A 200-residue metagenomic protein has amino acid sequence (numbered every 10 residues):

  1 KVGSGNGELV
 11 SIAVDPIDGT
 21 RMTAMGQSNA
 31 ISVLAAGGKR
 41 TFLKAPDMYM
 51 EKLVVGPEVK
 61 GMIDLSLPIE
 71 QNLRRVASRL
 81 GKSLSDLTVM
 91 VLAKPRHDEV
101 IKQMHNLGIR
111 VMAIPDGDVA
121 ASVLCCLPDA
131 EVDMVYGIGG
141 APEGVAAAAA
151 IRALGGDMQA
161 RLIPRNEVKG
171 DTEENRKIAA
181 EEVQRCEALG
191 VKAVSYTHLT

Functional and structural regions predicted by a protein language model:
K1-A13, Q71-R74, S78, H105 (+1 more regions): N-terminal subdomain of lithium-sensitive/metallo-dependent phosphomonoesterases centered on the IMPase/IPPase/PAP
K1-G37: Flexible, acidic active-site loops/lids enriched in D/E/S/T/G that coordinate Mg2+ and/or position polar
I12-V14, T23-M25, K44-A45, V91-L92 (+2 more regions): General beta-strand structural signal in soluble alpha/beta enzymes
P16, T20-M25, A30, D98 (+2 more regions): Short glycine/serine/threonine-rich phosphate/pyrophosphate-binding segments that cradle anionic phosphate groups
M25-Q27, A45-M48, V100-H105, L124-L127 (+1 more regions): Short acidic, glycine/serine/threonine-rich loops at helix termini
V33, G38-I114, T172-K177: Acidic beta-strand-loop-alpha-helix segment within the catalytic core of divalent metal-dependent phosphate-processing
I109-V111, P115-V119, V132, G139 (+1 more regions): Gly/Ser/Thr-rich active-site loops/lids in small-molecule metabolic enzymes that frequently grip phosphoryl groups
T197-T200: Conserved small/polar residues in nucleotide/adenosyl-binding loops
